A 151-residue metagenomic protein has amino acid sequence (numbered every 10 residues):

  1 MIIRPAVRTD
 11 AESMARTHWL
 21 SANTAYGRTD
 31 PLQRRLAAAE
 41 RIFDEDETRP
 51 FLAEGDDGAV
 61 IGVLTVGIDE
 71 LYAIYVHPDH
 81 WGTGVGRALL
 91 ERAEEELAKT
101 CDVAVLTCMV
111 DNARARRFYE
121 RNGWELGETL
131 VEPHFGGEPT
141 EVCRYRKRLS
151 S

Functional and structural regions predicted by a protein language model:
I2-R16: A short beta-loop-alpha structural element at the N-terminal edge of CoA-dependent acyl/N-acetyltransferase catalytic
A15-R41, T48: Conserved GNAT-fold acetyl-CoA-binding loop/helix
L52, G58-Y75: Conserved beta-strand in the GNAT
E54, I74-G82, C108-M109: A short, internal acetyl-CoA/4′-phosphopantetheine-binding micro-motif in the GNAT/acyltransferase core
V76, G82-E95, R117, R121: Conserved acetyl-CoA-binding loop-helix of GNAT-fold acetyltransferases
W81, L106-R116, E132-E138: Conserved beta-strand-loop-alpha-helix junction that forms the acyl-donor binding cleft
L97-C108: Conserved GNAT acetyl-CoA-binding A-motif
E120-T129: Conserved acetyl-CoA-binding loop of GNAT-fold acetyltransferases
